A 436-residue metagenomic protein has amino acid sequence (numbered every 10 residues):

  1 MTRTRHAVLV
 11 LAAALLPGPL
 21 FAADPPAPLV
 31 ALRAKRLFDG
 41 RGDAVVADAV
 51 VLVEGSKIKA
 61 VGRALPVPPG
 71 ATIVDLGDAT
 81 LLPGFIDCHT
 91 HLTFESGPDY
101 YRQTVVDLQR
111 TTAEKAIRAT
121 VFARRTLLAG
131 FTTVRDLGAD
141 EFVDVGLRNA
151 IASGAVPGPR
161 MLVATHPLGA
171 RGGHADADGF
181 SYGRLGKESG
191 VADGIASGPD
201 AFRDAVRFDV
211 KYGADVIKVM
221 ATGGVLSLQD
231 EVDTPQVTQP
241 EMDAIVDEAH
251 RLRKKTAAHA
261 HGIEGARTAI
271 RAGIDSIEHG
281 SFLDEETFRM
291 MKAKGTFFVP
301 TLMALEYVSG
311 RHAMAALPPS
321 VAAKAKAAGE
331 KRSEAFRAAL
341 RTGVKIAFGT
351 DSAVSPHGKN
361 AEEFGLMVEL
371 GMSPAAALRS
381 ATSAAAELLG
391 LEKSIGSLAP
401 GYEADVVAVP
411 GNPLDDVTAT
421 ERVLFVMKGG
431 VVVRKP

Functional and structural regions predicted by a protein language model:
A7-P19: Bacterial N-terminal signal peptides
D24-P28, L37, R41-L82: Histidine-rich, glycine-flanked metal-binding segment
A79-A155, R171-D178, P240, E264 (+1 more regions): Metal-associated gating/positioning segment near the N- to mid-region
G84-T90, V134-R135, M161-T165, I217-V219 (+4 more regions): Hydrophobic faces of well-ordered beta-strands that scaffold small-molecule active sites in alpha/beta enzyme cores
T93-K115, R171-V191, V225-Q239, K294-G329: Active-site gating loops and adjacent loop-to-helix segments of metal-dependent hydrolytic enzymes
S96-Y100, D144, H174, S227-Q229 (+6 more regions): Histidine/acidic-residue-rich catalytic or RNA/ligand-binding cores of hydrolases and nuclease-related proteins
V105, R251-K255, L317-S320, K326-P413: His/Asp/Glu-enriched, well-ordered alpha-helical/loop segment that forms or immediately abuts the divalent-metal
G146, A201-F298, M314, K326-I346 (+1 more regions): Histidine/acidic residue-rich metal-binding segments in metalloenzymes
